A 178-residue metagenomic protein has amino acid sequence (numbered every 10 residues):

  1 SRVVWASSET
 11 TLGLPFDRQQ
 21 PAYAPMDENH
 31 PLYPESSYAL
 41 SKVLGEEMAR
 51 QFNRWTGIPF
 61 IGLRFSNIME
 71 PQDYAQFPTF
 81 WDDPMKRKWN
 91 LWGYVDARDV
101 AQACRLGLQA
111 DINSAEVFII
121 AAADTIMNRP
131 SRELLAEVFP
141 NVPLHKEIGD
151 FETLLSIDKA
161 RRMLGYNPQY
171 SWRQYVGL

Functional and structural regions predicted by a protein language model:
S1-E35: Conserved Rossmann-fold NAD(P)-dependent oxidoreductase catalytic core, especially the SDR/UDP-sugar
S7, E46-P71: Conserved beta-loop-beta element that borders a ligand/cofactor-binding pocket
F16-A24, Y74-D82, E133-A136: Short, flexible, mixed-charge acidic loops at enzyme active sites
Y23, Y38, W92: Catalytic tyrosine of NAD(P)H-dependent dehydrogenase/reductases that use a Tyr as the general acid/base
S37, S41-L44: Active-site helix of classical SDR
G62, Y94, L154-L155: Short aromatic/basic micro-patch
I68-V117: Alpha-helical substrate-binding/gating segment
R98-L178: C-terminal substrate-binding subdomain of Rossmann-fold SDR/epimerase-dehydratase oxidoreductases
